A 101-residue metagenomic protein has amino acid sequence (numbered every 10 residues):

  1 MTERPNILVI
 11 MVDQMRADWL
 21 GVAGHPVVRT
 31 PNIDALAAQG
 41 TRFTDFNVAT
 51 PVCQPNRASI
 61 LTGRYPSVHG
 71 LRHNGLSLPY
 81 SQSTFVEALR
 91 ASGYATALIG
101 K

Functional and structural regions predicted by a protein language model:
M1-K101: Formylglycine-dependent sulfatase
